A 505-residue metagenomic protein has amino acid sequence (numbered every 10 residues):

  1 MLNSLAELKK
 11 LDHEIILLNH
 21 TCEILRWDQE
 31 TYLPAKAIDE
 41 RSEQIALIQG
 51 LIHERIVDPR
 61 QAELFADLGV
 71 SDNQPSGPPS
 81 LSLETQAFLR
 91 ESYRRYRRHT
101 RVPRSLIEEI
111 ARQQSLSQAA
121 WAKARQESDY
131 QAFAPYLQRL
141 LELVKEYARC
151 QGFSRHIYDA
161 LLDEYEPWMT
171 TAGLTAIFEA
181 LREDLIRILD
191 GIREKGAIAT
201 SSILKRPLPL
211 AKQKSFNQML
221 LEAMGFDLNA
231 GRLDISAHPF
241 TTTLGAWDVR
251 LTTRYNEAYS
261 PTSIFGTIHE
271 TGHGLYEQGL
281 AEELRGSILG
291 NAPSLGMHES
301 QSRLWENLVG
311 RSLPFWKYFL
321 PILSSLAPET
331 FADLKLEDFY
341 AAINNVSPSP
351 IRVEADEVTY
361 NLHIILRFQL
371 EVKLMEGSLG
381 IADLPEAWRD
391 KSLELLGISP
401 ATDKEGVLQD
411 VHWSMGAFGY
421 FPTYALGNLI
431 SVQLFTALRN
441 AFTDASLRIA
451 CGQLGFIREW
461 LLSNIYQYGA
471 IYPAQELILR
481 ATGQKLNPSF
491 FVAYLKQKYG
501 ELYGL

Functional and structural regions predicted by a protein language model:
M1-P167, K496-L505: A well-structured
L8, G152, H269, S302 (+3 more regions): Divalent metal-coordination and catalytic microenvironments
I110-T262: Contiguous, non-catalytic segments that form substrate-binding/exosite surfaces or channel walls
T262-E282, E299-R303: Active-site recognition of the HExxH zinc-binding catalytic motif
S312-M415: Long, amphipathic alpha-helical stalk/connector segments used for oligomerization, subunit docking, or mechanical
G416-T436, P488: C-terminal substrate/ligand-recognition segments
L429-L477: An amphipathic alpha-helical core segment
N464-K498, L502-Y503: C-terminal amphipathic alpha-helical interaction region
